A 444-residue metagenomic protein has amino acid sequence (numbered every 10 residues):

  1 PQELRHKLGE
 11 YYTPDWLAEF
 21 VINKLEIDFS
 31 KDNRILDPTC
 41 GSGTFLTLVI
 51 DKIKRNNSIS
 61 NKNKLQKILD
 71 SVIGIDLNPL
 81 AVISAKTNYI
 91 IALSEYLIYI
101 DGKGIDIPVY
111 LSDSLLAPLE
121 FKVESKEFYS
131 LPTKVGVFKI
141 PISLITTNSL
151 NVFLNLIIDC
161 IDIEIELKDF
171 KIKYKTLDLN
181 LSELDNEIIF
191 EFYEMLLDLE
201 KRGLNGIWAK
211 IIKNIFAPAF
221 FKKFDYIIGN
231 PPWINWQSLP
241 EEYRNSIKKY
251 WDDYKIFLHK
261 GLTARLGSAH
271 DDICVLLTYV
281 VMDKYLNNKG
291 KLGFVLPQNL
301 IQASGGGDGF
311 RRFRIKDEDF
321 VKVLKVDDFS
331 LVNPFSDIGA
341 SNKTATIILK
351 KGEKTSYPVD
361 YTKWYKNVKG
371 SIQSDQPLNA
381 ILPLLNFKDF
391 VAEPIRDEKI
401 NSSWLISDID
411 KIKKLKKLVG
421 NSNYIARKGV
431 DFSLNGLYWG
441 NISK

Functional and structural regions predicted by a protein language model:
P1-K67, I73, A81, Y193 (+5 more regions): Class I S-adenosyl-L-methionine
E3-L4, S60, L69, I207 (+2 more regions): Short, functionally important structural connectors and interaction interfaces within domains
K7, K67-I68, W208, A340-N342: Short, solvent-exposed coil/turn segments
Y12-L17, C40, T47, K54 (+4 more regions): Signature of N6-adenine DNA methyltransferases within the class I
D32-L36, T47-I212, P240, W251-K255 (+2 more regions): Class I S-adenosyl-L-methionine-dependent methyltransferase module
